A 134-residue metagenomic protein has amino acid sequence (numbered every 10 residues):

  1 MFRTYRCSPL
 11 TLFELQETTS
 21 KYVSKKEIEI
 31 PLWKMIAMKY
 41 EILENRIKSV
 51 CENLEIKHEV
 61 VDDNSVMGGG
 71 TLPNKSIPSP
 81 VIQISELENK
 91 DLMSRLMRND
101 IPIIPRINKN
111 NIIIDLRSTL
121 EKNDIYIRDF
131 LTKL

Functional and structural regions predicted by a protein language model:
M1-C51: Active-site C-terminal subdomain of aminotransferase-like
R6-C7, M35-M38, N74, K109 (+1 more regions): Generic structural "secondary-structure junction" signal
T11, E88, N123: Short phosphate-engaging motifs
E44-L120: Conserved C-terminal alpha-helix-loop-beta "cap" of PLP-dependent enzymes that closes/shapes the active-site mouth
N123-F130: Charge-rich, low-aromatic oligomerization/scaffolding segments with amphipathic character
L134: Catalytic-site microenvironment of enzymes that process N-acetyl-hexosamine-containing cell-wall polysaccharides
